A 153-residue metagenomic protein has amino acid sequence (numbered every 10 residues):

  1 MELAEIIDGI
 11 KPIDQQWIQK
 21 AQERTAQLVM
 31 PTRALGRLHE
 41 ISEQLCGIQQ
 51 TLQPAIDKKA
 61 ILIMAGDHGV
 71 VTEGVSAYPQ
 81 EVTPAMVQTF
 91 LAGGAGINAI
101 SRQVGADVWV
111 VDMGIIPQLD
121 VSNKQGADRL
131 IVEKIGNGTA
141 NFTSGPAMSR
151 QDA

Functional and structural regions predicted by a protein language model:
M1-A153: N-terminal loops that bind phosphate or other acidic moieties and the adjacent beta-alpha structural core
